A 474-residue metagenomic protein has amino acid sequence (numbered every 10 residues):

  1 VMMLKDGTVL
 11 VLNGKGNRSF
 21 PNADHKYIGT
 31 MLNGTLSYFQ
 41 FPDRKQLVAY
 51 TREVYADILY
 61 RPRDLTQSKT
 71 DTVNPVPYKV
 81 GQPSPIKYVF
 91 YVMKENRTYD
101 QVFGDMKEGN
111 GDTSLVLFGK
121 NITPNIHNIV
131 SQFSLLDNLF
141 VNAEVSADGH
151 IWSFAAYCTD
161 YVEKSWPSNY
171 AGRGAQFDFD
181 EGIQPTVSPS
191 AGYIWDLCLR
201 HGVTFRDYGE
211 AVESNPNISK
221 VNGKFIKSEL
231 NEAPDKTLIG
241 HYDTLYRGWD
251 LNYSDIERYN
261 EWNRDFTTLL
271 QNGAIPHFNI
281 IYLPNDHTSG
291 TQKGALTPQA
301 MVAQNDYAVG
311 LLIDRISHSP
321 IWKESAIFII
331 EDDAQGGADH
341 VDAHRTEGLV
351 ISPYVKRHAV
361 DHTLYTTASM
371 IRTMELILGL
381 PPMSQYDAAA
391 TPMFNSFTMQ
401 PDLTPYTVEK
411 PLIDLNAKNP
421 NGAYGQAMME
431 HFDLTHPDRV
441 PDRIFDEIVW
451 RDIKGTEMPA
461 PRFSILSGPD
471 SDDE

Functional and structural regions predicted by a protein language model:
V1, D24, E347-L349: Short, proline-centered helix/strand-breaking motifs
M3-D6: Residue-level detector of Asp-centered blade-edge/turn motifs that repeat once per structural unit in beta-propeller
V11-M31: Short, conserved, GDST-rich strand-edge loop motifs in beta-rich repeat architectures
K15, Q40, Y157: Residues that form ligand- and interface-recognition hot spots within folded domains
G29-P42: Beta-propeller blade signature
G34, K45-Y50: Extracellular (secreted or membrane-anchored) zinc-dependent metallopeptidases, primarily metzincins but also closely
V48-E474: N-terminal pro-sequences and low-complexity stem/linker regions of secreted or lumenal proteins
